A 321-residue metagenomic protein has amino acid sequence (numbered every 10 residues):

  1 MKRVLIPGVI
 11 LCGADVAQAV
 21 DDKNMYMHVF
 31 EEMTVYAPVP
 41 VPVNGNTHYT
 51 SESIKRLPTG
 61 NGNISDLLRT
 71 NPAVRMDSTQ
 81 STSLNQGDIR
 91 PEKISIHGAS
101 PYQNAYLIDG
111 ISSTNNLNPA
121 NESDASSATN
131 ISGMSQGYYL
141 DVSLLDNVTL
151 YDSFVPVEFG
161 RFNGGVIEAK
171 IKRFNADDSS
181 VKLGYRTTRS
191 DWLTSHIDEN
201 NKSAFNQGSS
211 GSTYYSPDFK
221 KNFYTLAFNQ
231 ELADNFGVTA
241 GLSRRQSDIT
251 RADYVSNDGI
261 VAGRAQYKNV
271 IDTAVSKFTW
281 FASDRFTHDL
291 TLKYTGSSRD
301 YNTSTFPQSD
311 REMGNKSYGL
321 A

Functional and structural regions predicted by a protein language model:
M1-N24: Cleavable N-terminal targeting peptides that direct proteins into the secretory/outer-membrane pathway or into
E31-V41: Short amphipathic beta-strand segments in non-cytosolic proteins
V39-P156, N163-V166, K170-K172, S209 (+1 more regions): Periplasmic N-terminal accessory/gating domains of Gram-negative outer-membrane beta-barrel systems
P40-P42, D77, P101, S113 (+5 more regions): Structural signature of outer-membrane beta-barrel domains
N118-A120, L193-I197, T250-Y254, D289-Q308: Outer-membrane beta-barrel and related beta-rich outer-membrane complex signature in Gram-negative bacteria
S123-D124, D198-F205, Y254-A262, T303-M313: Flexible, surface-exposed loop regions and adjacent strand-edge segments of Gram-negative outer-membrane beta-barrel
S135-Y138, D146-P156, G165-K172, A176-A227 (+1 more regions): Short strand-turn segments of transmembrane beta-barrel domains in outer membranes, especially the first one or two
S179-K182, T213-R299, K316-L320: Transmembrane beta-barrel wall of Gram-negative outer-membrane proteins
